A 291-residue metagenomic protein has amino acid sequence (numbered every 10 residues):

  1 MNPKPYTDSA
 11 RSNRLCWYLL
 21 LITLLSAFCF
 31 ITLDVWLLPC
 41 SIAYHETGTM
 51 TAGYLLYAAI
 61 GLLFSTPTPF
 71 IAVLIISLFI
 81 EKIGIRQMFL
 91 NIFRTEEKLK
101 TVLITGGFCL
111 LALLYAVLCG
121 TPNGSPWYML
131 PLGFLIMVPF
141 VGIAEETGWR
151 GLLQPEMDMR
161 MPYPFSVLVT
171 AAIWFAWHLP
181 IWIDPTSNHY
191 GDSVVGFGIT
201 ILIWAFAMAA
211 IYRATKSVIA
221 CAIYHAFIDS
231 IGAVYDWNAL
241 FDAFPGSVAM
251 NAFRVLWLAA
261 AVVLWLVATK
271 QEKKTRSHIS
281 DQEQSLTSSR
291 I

Functional and structural regions predicted by a protein language model:
N2-A10, L33-L103, V117-N123, W265-D281: Membrane-helix interface linkers and caps
C16-I31, T66-F70, K100-A112, V169-I173 (+1 more regions): Alpha-helical transmembrane segments
L24, P67, G106, F134-L135 (+7 more regions): Residue-level signature of the transmembrane alpha-helical core of multi-pass small-molecule transporters
S26-L33, C109-V117, F140, A172-I181 (+1 more regions): Aromatic-anchored segments of alpha-helical transmembrane domains
N123-L135, T186-I199: Juxtamembrane helix-entry segments on the extracytoplasmic side of multipass membrane proteins
A144-A171, R213-S217: Membrane-interface helix/loop boundary segments of multi-pass membrane proteins
D192-V248, F253: Functionally important transmembrane alpha-helices
A226-I291: C-terminal membrane module of polytopic membrane proteins
